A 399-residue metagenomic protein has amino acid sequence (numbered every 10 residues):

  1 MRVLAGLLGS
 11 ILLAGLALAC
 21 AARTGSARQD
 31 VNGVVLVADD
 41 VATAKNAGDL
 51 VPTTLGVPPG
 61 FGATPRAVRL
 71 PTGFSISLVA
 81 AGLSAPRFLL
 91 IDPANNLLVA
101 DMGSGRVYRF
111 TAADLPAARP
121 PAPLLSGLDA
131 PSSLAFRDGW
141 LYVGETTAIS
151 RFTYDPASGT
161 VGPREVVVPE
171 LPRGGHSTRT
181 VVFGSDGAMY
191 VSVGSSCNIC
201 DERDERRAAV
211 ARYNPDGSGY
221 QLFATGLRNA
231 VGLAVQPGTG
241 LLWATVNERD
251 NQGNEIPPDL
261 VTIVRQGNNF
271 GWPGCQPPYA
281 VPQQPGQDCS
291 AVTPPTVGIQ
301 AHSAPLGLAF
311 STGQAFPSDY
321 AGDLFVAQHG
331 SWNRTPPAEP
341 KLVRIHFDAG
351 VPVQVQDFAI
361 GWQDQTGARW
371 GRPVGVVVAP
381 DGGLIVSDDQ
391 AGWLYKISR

Functional and structural regions predicted by a protein language model:
A21-R23: Bacterial signal peptide processing site
G25-P71, T178, S195-N198, Y213-S218 (+6 more regions): Beta-propeller domain segments
V79-L83, P123-G127, V167-R173, L222-G226 (+3 more regions): Surface loop/turn motifs at the tips and blade-to-blade linkers of beta-strand repeat domains
A85, G103, P120, G127-A130 (+8 more regions): Beta-rich catalytic cores
L89, L134, V181, A230-L233 (+2 more regions): Hydrophobic core register within WD40 beta-propeller blades
L89, N96-V99, W140-V143, M189-V191 (+3 more regions): Hydrophobic beta-strand segments that make up the repeating blades of beta-propeller and related beta-repeat
R106-Y108, A148-S150, A209-A211, L260 (+2 more regions): A short loop-to-beta-strand structural motif that recurs across blades of beta-propeller domains
T147-G184, S192: Asp-box/WD-like beta-propeller blade repeats and closely related beta-sheet repeat scaffolds
